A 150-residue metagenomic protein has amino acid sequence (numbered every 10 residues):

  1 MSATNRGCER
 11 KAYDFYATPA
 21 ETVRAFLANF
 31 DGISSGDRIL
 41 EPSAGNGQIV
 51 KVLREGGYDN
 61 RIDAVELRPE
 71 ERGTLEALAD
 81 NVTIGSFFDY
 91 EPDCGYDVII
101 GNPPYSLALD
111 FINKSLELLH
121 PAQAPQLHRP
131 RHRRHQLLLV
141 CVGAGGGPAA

Functional and structural regions predicted by a protein language model:
M1-A150: Class I S-adenosyl-L-methionine-dependent methyltransferase catalytic core
